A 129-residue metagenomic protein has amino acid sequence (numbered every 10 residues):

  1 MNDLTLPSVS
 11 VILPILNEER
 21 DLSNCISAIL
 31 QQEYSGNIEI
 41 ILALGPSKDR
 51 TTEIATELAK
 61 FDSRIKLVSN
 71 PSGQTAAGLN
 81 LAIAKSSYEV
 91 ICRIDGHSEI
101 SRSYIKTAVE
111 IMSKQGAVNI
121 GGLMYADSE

Functional and structural regions predicted by a protein language model:
P7-S10, E39: Cell-envelope/extracellular polymer assembly enzymes that use nucleotide-activated donors
S23, D49-L58, S103: Acidic helix N-cap motif at the loop->helix transition within catalytic regions of sugar-transfer enzymes
S27-N37: Short, acidic, metal-binding catalytic loop of nucleotide-sugar glycosyltransferases
N37-S47, K66-P71: Short beta-strand/loop segment that forms part of the nucleotide-sugar
L44-E53, S98: A conserved acidic beta->alpha catalytic loop
N70-S86, T107: Glycine-rich, basic loop-to-helix element that forms the pyrophosphate-binding segment of sugar-nucleotide handling
I91: Short aromatic/hydrophobic "clamp" motif used to bind/position activated sugar donors
S103-E129: Conserved donor NDP-sugar-binding/catalytic core segment of glycosyltransferases
